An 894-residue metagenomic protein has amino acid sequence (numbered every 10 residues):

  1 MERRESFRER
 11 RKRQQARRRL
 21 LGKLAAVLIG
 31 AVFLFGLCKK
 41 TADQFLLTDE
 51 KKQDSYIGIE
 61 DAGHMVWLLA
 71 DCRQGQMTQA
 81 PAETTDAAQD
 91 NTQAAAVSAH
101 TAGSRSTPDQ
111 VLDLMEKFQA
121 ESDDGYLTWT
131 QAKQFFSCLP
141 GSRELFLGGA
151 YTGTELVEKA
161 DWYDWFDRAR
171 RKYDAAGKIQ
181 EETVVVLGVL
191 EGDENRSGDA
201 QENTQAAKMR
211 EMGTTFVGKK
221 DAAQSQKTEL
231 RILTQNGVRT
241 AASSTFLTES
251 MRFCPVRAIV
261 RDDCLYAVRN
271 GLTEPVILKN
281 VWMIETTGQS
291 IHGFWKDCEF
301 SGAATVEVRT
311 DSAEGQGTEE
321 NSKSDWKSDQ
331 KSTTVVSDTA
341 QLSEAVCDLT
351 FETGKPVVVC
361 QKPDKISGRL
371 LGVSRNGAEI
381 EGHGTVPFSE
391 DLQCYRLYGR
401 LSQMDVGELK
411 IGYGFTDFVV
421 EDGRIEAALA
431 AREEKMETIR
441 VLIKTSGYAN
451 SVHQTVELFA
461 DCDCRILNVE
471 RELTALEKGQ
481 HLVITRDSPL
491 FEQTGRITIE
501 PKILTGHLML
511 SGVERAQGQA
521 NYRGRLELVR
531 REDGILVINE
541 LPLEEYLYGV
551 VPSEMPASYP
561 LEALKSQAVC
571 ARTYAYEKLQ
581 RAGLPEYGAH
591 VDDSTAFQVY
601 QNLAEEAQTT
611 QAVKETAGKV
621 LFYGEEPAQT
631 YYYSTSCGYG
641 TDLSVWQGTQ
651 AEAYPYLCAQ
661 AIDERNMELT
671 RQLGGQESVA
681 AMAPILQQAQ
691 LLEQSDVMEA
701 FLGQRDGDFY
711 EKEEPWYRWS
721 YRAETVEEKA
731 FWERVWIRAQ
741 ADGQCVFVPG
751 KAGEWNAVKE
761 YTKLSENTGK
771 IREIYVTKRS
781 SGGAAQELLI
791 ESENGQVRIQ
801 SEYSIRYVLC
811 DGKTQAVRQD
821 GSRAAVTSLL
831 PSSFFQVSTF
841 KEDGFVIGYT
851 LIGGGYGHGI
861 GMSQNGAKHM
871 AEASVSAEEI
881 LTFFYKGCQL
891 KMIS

Functional and structural regions predicted by a protein language model:
E2-D61, M65-T78, T85-D86, N91-A96 (+3 more regions): Conserved, single-site charged/polar hotspot
Y56-D61, T107-P108, G125-W129, K133 (+2 more regions): Flexible coil/loop interruptions and hinge/linker segments embedded within long fibrous stalks
A99: NTP/phosphate- and nucleic-acid-binding module
S104: Predominantly extracellular/luminal carbohydrate-interaction, adhesion, and secreted-enzyme modules that are
S137: Short helix- or helix-capping micro-motifs that position conserved polar/aromatic residues at function-defining sites
